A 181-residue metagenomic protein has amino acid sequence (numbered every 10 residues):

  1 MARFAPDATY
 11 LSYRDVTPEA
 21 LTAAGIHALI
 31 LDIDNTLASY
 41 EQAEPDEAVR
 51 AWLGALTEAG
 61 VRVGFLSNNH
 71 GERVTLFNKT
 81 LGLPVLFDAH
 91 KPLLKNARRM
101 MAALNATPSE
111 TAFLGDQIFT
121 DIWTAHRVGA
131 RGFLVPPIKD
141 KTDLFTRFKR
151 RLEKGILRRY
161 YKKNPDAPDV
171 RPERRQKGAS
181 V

Functional and structural regions predicted by a protein language model:
M1-L31, A38, Q42-A43, A48-F113 (+1 more regions): Asp-based, Mg2+/Mn2+-dependent phosphohydrolase catalytic module
